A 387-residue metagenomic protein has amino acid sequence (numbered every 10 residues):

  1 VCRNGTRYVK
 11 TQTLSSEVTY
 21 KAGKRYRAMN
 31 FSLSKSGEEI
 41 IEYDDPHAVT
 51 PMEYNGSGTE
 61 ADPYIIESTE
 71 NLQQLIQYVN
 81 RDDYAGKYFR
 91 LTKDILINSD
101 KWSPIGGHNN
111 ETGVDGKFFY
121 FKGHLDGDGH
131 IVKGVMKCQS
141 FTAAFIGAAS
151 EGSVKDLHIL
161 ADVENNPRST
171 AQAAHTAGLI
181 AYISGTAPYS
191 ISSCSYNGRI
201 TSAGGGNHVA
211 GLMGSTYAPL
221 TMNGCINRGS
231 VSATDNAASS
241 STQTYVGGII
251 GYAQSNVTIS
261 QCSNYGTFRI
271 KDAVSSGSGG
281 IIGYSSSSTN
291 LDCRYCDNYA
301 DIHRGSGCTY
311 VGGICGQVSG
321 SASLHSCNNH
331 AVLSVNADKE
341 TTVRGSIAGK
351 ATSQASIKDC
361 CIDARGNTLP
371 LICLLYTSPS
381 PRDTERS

Functional and structural regions predicted by a protein language model:
V1-Y43: Extracytoplasmic cysteine-anchoring/structural motifs
N30, M136-K137, R386: Short clusters of small/polar residues that mark proteolytic maturation junctions
I41-S378: Surface-exposed repetitive/solenoidal architectures
Y376-S387: Single conserved hydrophobic/aromatic residue that forms the stacking wall/gate of nucleotide- or nucleobase-binding
